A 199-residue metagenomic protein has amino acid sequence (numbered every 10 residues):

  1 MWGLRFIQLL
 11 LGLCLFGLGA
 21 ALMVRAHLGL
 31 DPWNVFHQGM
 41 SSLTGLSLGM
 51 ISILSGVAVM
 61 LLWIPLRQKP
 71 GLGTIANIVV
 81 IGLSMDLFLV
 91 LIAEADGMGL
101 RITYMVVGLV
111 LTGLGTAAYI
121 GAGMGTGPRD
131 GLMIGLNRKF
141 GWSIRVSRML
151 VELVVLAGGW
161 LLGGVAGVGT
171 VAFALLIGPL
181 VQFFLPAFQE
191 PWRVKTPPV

Functional and structural regions predicted by a protein language model:
M1-V199: Core subunits and conserved enzymes of cellular information-processing and envelope-translocation systems across
